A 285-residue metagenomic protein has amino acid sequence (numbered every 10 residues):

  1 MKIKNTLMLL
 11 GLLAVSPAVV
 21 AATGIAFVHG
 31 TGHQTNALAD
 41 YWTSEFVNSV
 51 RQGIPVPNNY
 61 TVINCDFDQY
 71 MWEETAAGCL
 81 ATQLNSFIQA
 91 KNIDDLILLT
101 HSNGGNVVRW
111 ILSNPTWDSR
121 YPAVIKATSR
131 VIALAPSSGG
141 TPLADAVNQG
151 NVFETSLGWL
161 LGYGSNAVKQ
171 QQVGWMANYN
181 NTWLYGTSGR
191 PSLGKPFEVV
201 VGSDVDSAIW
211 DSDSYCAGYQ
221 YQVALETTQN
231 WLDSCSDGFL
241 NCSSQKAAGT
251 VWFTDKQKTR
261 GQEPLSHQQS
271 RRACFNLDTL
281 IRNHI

Functional and structural regions predicted by a protein language model:
M1-L7: Bacterial N-terminal signal peptides that target proteins for export
V15-P17: N-terminal signal peptide c-region/cleavage motif recognized by signal peptidases
A22-L96: Active-site catalytic motif of lipid deacylating hydrolases and related acyltransferases
I25, A77-W183: Serine-dependent carboxylesterase/thioesterase catalytic core of lipase-like alpha/beta-hydrolase/SGNH enzymes
A26, I63, I132, E198-V200: Hydrophobic/aromatic beta-strand patches that form the interior of the parallel beta-sheet core in alpha/beta enzyme
T31, G104, A135-S137, S203-V205 (+1 more regions): Catalytic metal-binding/acid-base residues of hydrolase active sites
N36-D40, W110-I111, P142-A146, W210-S212: Short, solvent-exposed loop/turn and secondary-structure capping segments
R190-I285: C-terminal catalytic-base region of ester-bond hydrolases, centering on the histidine of the charge-relay
